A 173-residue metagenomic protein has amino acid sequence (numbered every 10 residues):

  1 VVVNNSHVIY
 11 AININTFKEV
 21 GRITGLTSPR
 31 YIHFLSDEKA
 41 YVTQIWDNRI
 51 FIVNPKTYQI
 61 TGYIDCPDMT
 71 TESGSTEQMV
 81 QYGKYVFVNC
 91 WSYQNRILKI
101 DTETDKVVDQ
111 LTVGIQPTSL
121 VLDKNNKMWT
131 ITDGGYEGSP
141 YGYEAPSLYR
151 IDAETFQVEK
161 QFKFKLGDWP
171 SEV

Functional and structural regions predicted by a protein language model:
V1-V173: Predominantly soluble domains enriched in secretory-pathway, periplasmic, or organellar proteins
